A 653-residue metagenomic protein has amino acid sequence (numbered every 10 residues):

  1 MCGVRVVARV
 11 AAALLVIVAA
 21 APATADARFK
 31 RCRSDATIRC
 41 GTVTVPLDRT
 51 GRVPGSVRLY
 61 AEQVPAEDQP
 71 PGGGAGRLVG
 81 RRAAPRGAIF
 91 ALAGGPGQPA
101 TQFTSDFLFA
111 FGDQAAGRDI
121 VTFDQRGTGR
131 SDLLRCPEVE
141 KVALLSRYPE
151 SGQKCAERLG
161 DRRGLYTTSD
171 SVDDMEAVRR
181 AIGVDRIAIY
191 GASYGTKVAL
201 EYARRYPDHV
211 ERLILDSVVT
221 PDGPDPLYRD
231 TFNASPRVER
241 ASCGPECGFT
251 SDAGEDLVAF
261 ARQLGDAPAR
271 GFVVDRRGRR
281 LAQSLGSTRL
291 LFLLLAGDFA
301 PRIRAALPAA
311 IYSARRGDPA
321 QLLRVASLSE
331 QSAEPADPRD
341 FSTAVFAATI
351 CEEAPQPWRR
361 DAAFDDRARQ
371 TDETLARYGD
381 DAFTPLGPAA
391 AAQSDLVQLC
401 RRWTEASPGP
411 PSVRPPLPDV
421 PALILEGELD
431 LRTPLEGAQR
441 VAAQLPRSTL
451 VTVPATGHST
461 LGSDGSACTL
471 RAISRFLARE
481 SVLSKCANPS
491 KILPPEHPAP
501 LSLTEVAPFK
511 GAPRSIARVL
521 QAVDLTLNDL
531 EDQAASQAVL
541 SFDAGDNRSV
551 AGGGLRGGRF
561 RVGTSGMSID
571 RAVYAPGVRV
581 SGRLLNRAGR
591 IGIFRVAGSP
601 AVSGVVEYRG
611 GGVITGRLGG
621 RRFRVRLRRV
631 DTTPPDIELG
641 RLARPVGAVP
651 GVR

Functional and structural regions predicted by a protein language model:
C2-A25, V43, M175: Secretory targeting and sorting signals
D26-R289, A354-R653: Gly/Pro-rich cap/lid or specificity-loop segments adjacent to the active site
C243-I350, A354-P355: Alpha/beta-hydrolase-fold enzymes
